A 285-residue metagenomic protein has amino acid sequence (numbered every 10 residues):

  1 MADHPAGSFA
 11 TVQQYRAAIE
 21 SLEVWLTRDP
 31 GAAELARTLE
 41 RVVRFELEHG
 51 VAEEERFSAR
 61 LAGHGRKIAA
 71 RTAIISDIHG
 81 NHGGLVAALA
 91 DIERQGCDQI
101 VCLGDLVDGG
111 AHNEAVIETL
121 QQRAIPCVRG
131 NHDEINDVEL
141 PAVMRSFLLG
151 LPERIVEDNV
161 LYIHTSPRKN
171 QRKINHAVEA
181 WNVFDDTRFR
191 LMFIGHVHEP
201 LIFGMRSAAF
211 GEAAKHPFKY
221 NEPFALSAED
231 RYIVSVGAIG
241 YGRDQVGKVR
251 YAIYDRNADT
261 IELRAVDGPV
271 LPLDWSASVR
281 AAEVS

Functional and structural regions predicted by a protein language model:
E40, R44-L149, V156: Core catalytic region of metal-dependent phosphoesterases/phosphodiesterases, especially metallo-beta-lactamase-like
E54-E55, L61-I68, S207-S285: Acidic, His/Gly-rich catalytic cores of divalent-metal-dependent hydrolytic chemistry
S76-G80, G104-V107, N131-D133, T165-P167 (+3 more regions): Active-site metal-binding loops of divalent metal-dependent hydrolases
E114-H216: Conserved catalytic scaffold of divalent metal-dependent phosphoesterases
